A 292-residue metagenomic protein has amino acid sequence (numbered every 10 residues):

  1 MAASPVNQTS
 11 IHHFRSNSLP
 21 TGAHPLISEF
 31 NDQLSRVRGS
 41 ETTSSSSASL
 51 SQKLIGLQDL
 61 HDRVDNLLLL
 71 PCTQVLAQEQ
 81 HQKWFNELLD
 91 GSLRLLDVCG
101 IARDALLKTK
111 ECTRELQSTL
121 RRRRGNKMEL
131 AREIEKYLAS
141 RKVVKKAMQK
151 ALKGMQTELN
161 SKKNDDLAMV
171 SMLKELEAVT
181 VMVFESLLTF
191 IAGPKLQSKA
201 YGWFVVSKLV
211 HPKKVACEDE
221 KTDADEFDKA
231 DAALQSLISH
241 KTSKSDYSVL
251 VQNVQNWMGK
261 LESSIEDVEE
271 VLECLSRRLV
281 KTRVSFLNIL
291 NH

Functional and structural regions predicted by a protein language model:
M1-H292: Long, contiguous alpha-helical bundle segments
